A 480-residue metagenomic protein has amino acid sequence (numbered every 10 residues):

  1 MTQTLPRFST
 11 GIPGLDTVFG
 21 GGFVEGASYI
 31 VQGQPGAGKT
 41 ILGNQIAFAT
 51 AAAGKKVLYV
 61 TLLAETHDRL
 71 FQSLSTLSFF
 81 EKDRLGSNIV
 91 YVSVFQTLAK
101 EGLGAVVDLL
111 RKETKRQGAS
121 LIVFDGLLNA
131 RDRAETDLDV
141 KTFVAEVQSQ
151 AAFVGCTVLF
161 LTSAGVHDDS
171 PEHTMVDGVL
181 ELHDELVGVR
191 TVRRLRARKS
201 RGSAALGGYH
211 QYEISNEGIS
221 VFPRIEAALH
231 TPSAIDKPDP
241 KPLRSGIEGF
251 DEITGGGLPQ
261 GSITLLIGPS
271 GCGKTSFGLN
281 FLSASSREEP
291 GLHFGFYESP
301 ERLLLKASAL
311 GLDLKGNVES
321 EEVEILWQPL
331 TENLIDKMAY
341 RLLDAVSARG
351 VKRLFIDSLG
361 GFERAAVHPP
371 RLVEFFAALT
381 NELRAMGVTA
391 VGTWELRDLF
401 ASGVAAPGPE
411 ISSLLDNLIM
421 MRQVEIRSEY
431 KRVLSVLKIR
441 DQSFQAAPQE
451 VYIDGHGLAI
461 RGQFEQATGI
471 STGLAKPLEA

Functional and structural regions predicted by a protein language model:
M1, D108, K115-Q117, D184-R244 (+4 more regions): Conserved P-loop NTPase
T10-G22, G246-G257: Pre-Walker A adenine-sensing motif
G21-F80, S93, I253-L314: Walker A/P-loop NTP-binding active-site region of P-loop NTPases, recognizing the glycine-rich GxxxxGKT/S
G26, A53-K56, L85-I89, G155-C156 (+10 more regions): Short glycine-/polar-rich loops that comprise or flank the Walker A/P-loop and associated switch/sensor motifs
S28-V31, P35, I46, C156 (+6 more regions): Scaffold/interface architecture of coatomer-like assemblies
Y29, G104-V179, E332-L418, I426-S428: P-loop NTPase motor core
A53-A134, E289-P370: Conserved inter-motif catalytic segment of the P-loop NTP-binding fold
L63-D68, F95-K100, L127-A130, V158 (+14 more regions): Conserved nucleotide-binding/hydrolysis micro-motifs of P-loop NTPases
